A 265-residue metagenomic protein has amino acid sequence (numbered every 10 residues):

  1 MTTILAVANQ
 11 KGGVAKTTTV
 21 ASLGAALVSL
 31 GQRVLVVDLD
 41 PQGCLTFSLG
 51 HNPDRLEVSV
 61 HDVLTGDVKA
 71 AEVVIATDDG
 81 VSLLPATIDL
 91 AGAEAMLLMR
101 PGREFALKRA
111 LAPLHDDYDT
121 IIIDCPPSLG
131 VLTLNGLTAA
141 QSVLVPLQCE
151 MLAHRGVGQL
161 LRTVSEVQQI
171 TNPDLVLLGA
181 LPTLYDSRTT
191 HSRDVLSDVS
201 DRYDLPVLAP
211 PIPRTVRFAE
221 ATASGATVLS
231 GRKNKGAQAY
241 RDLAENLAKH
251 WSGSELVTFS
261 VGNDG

Functional and structural regions predicted by a protein language model:
M1-G265: P-loop NTP-binding core
